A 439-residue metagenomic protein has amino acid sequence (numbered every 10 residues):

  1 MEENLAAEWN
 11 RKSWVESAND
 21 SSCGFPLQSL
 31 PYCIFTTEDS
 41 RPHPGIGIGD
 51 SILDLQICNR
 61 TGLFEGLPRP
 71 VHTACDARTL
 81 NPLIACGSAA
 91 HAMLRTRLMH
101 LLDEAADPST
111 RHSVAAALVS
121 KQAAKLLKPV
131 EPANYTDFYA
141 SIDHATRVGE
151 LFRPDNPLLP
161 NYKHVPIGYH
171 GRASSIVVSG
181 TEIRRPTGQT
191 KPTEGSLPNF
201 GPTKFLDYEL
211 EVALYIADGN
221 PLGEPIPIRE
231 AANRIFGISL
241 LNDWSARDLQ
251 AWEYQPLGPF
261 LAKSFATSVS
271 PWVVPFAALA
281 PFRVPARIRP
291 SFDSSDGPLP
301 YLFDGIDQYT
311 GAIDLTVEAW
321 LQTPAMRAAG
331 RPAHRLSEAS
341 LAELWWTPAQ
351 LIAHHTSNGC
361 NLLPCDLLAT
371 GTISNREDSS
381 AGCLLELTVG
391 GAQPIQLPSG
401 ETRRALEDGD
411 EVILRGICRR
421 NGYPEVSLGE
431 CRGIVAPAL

Functional and structural regions predicted by a protein language model:
A6-T37, G47, D54-E338, W345-A349: Active-site microenvironments in enzyme catalytic cores
L27-S29, E211, S264-A266, A312-T316 (+4 more regions): Active-site lining segments that contact anionic ligands and/or coordinate catalytic metals
S40-P44, A333-L336, V426-E430: Short, mixed charged/polar active-site loops that provide acid/base catalysis or chelate metal/phosphate cofactors
P44, S51-I52, I57, E211 (+3 more regions): Residue-level marker of beta-strand positions
A133-S141, N361, D366-T370: Conserved phosphate/anionic-ligand binding catalytic regions in large, soluble enzymes, centered on
G168, K204-L206, H354, C360 (+1 more regions): Residue "hotspots" at secondary-structure boundaries inside conserved domains
W345-S357, P364, L368-I417, P424-I434: Active-site pocket scaffolds in enzymes
